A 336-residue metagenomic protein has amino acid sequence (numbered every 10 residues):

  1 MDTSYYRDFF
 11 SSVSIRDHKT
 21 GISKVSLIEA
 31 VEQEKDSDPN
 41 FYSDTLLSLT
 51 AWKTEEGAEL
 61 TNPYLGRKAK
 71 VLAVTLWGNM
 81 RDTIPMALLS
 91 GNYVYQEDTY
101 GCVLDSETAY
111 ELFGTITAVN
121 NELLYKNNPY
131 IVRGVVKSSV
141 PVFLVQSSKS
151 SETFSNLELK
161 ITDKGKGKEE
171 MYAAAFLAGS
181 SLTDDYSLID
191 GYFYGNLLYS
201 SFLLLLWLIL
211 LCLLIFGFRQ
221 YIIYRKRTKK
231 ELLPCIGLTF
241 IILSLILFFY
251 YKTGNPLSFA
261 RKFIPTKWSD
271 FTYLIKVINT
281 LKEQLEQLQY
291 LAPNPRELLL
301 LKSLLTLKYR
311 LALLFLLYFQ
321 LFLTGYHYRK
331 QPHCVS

Functional and structural regions predicted by a protein language model:
M1-E59, I264-L288: Membrane-proximal extracellular/periplasmic loop immediately following the first transmembrane helix
T20-S26, R67, D98-Y100, S139-V145 (+1 more regions): Solvent-exposed, non-transmembrane alpha-helical starts
T45-Q96: The feature marks short, hydrophobic/small-residue-biased sequence motifs that occur predominantly
A73, Y100-G101, E122: A residue-level structural signature of the nucleotidyltransferase/glycosyltransferase Rossmann-like core
G78-L89, L104-D163, A173-S180, I189-D190: Mid-to-C-terminal secondary-structure elements that act as membrane-proximal/extracytoplasmic interface segments
T162-K164, E169-L213, T253-R310: A cross-kingdom feature of multi-pass membrane systems that activates on extracytoplasmic/periplasmic
L208-G254, L321-S336: Juxtamembrane interface at the cytosolic side of transmembrane helices
L313-L321: Hydrophobic alpha-helical transmembrane segments of polytopic membrane proteins
